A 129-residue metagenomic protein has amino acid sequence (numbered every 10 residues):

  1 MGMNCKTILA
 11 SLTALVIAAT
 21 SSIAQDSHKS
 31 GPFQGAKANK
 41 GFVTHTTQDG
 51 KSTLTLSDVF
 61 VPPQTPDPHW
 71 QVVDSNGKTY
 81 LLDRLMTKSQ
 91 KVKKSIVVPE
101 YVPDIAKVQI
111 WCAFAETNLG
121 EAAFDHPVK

Functional and structural regions predicted by a protein language model:
M1-A10: Bacterial N-terminal signal peptides that target proteins for export
A10-A19: Bacterial N-terminal signal peptides
S22-D49, K129: Transition segment at domain starts
L54-F60: Short amphipathic, basic-aromatic surface patches that mediate peripheral association with negatively charged
H69-V73: Beta-strand signatures of extracellular beta-sandwich domains
D74-K78, F114, V128: Solvent-exposed strand-loop boundary residues in beta-sheet-rich modules
N76-P103: An anionic, turn-rich surface loop/hairpin at beta-sheet edges that serves as a generic interaction/coordination patch
V98-A123: Short, exposed beta-strand-loop hairpins at the edges of beta-sheets in extracellular/periplasmic proteins
